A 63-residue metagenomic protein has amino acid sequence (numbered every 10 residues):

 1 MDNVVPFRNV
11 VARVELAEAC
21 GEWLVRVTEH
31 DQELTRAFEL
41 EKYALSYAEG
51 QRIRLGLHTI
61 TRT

Functional and structural regions predicted by a protein language model:
M1-E22, G50-R54, T61: Short N-terminal "domain-start" leader segments that mark the transition from disordered tails or signal peptides into
P6, L24-R26, E41: Hydrophobic alpha-helical segments, principally membrane-spanning helices and signal/leader peptides
R13-A37: A short, structured beta-strand/loop element
A19, Q32, K42, L57-H58: A periodicity- and composition-biased signal for non-globular, repetitive helical segments
H30, T61-T63: Serine/threonine-rich, low-complexity intrinsically disordered segments
E39-L57: A short, charged, amphipathic alpha-helix used as a generic interaction element across diverse proteins
